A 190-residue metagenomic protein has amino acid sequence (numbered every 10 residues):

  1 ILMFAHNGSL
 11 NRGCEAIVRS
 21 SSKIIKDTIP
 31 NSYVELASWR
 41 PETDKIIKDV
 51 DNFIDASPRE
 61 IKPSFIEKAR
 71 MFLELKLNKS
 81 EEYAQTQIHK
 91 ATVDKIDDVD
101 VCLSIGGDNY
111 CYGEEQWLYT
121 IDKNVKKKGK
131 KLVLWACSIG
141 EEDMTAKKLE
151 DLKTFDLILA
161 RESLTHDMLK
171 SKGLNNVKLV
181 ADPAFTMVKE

Functional and structural regions predicted by a protein language model:
I1-E141, A184, E190: Aromatic- and Gly/Pro-rich donor/ligand-binding loops that form nucleotide- or phosphate-bearing donor binding pockets
M144-E190: A nucleotide-sugar donor-handling region in carbohydrate enzymes
